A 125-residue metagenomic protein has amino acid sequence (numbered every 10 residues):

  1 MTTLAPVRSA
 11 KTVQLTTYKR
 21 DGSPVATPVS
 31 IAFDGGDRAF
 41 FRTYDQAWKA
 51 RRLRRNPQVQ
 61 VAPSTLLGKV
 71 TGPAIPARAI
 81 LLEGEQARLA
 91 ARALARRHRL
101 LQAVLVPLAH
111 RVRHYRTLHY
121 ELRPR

Functional and structural regions predicted by a protein language model:
M1, V7-R8, A39, P76-I80 (+1 more regions): Residues at structural and domain junctions
M1-Q14, K69, V104: Extreme N-terminal tail/first-helix region
M1-T2, G84-E85, R125: Generic structural signal for short, solvent-exposed loop/turn connectors between secondary structure elements
L4, A39-T43, A47-R52: Covalent nucleotidyltransferase core used to form phosphodiester bonds in nucleic acids
A10-D45, V59-P63, G72-I75: Short beta-strand segments
Q46-H119: Short, structured beta-strand-loop surface elements
E121-R123: Short, well-ordered beta-strand micro-motif
